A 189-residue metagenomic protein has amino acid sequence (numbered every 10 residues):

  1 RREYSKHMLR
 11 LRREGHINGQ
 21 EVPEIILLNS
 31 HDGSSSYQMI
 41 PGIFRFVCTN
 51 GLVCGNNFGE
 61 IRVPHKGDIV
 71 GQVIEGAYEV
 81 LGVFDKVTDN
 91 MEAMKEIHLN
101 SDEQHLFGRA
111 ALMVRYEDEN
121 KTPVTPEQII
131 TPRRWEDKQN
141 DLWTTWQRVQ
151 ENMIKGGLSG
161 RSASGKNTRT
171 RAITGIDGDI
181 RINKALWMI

Functional and structural regions predicted by a protein language model:
M8, R12-V22, L27-I189: Intrinsically disordered, low-complexity regions enriched in serine/threonine
